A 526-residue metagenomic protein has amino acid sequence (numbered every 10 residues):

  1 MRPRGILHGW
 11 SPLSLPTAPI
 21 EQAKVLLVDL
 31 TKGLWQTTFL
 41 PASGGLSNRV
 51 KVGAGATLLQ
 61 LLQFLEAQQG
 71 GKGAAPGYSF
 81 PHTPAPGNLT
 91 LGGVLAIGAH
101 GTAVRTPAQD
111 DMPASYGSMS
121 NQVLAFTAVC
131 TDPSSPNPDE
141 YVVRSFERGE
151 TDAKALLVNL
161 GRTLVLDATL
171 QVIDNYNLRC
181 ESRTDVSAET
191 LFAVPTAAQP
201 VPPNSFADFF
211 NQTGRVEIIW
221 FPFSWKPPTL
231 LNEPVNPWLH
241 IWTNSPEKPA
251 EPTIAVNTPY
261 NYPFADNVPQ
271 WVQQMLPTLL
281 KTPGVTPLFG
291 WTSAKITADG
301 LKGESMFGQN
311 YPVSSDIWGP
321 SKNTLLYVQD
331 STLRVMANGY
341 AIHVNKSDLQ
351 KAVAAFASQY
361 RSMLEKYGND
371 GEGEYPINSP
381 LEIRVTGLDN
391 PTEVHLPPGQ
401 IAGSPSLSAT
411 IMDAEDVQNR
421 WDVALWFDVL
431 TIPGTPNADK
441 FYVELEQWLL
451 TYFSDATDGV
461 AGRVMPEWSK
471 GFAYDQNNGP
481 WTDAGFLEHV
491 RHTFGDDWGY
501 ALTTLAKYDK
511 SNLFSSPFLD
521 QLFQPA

Functional and structural regions predicted by a protein language model:
M1-A74, Y78-P81, I218: Glycine-rich N-terminal segment of FAD-binding domains in flavoprotein oxidoreductases, spanning the beta-loop-helix
G9, P16, L34, L58 (+10 more regions): Short loop/turn segments at secondary-structure transitions that flank enzyme active sites
S11-Q36, G101-P133, L164-L170: Structural signature of FAD isoalloxazine-binding scaffolds in flavoprotein oxidoreductases
G70-P84, S135-R144, N177-L178, R215 (+1 more regions): Short secondary-structure capping/junction motifs at helix and strand boundaries
P86, R105, Q109-G117, V143-S145 (+3 more regions): A generic local secondary-structure boundary/capping motif
V123-S379, R384-V385: C-terminal substrate-binding/cap subdomain adjacent to the FAD-binding core in PCMH-type and related FAD-linked
S314-A526: Conserved glycine-rich FAD pyrophosphate-binding loop
